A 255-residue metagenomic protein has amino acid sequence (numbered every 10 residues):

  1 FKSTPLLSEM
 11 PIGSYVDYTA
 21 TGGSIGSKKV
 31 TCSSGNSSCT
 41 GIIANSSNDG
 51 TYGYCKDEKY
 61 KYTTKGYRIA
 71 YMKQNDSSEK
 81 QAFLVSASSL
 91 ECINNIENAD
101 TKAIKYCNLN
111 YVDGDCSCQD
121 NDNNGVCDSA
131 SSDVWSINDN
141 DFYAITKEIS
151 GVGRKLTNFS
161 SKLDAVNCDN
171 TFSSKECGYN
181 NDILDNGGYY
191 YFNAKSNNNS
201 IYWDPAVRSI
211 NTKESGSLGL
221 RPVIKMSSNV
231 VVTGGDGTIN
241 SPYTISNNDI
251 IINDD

Functional and structural regions predicted by a protein language model:
F1-D255: Collagenous Gly-X-Y triple-helix signature in extracellular proteins
